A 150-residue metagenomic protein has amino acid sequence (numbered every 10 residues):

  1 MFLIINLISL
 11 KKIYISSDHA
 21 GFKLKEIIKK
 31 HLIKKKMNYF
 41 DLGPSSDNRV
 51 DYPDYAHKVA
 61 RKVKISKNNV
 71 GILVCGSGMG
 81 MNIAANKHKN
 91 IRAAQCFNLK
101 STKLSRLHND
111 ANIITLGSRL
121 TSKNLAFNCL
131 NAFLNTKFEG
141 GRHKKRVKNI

Functional and structural regions predicted by a protein language model:
L10, K67-N69, D110: Short, high-confidence coil segments that cap the C-terminus of an alpha-helix and link into the following beta-strand
K12-I28: N-terminal beta1-alpha1 ligand-phosphate binding loop
S16, A20-G21, L99-I150: C-terminal binding/interaction regions
N38-R49: A short beta-strand-loop structural module common to alpha/beta enzyme folds
Y39, I91-N98: Short hydrophobic/aromatic-enriched beta-strand-loop microsegments
Y55-S77: Short, structured active-site "lid" loops
G80-I91: Short Gly/Thr/Asp-enriched flexible loops that form oxyanion-binding sites at enzyme active sites
